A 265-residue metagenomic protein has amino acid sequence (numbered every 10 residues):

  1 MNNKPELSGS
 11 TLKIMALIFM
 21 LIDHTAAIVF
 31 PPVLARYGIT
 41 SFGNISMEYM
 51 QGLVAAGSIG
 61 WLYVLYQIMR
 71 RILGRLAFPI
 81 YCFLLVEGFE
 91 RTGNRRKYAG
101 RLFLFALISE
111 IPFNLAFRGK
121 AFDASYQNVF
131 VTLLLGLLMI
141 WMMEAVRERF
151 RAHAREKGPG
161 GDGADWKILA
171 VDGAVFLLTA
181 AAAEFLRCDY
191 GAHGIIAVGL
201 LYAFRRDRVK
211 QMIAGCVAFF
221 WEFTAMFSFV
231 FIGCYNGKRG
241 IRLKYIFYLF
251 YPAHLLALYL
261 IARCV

Functional and structural regions predicted by a protein language model:
M1-V265: Alpha-helical transmembrane segments and their immediate juxtamembrane cytosolic regions
